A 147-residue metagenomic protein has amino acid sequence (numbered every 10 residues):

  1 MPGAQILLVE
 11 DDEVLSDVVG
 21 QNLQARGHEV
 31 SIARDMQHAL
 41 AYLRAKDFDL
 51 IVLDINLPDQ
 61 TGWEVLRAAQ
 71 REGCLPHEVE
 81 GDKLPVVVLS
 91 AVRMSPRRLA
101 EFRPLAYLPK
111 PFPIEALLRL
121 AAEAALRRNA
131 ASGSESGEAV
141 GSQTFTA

Functional and structural regions predicted by a protein language model:
E10: Conserved acidic carboxylate
E13-S31: Two-component/phosphorelay signaling modules centered on CheY-like receiver
I32-L50: Acidic, metal-coordinating helix/loop segments flanking the phosphotransfer/catalytic sites of two-component signaling
D35, T61-R67: Acidic catalytic/metal-coordinating carboxylates
D54: Active-site residues of response regulator receiver
P58: The feature encodes the CheY-like receiver
E64, H77, G81-L84, A91-P109 (+2 more regions): Alpha4 helix (beta4-alpha4-beta5 surface) of REC/receiver domains from two-component response regulators
A122-A139: The C-terminal output helix
